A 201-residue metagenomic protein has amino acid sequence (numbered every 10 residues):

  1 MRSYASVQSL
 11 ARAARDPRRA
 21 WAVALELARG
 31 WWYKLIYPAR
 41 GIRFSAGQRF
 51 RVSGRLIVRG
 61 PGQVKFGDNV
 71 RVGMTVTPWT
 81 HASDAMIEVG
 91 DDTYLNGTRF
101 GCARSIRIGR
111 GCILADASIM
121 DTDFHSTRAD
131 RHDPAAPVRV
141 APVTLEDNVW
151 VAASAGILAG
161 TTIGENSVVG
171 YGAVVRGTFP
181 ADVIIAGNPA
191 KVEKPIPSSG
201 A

Functional and structural regions predicted by a protein language model:
M1-T122, E146-N148, A155-I157, E165 (+2 more regions): Domain-scale signature associated with acetyltransferase and cell-envelope carbohydrate enzymes
D84, D130, I185-A186: Residue-level signal for alpha-helical context at structural boundaries
G109-D130, A135-A141: Histidine/lysine/aspartate-rich catalytic loop segments that bind and position anionic ligands
R139, I157-L158: Short N-terminal micro-motifs specific to bacterial/archaeal maturation and metal-cluster initiation sites
T162-A186, A190: C-terminal/domain-terminus segments
